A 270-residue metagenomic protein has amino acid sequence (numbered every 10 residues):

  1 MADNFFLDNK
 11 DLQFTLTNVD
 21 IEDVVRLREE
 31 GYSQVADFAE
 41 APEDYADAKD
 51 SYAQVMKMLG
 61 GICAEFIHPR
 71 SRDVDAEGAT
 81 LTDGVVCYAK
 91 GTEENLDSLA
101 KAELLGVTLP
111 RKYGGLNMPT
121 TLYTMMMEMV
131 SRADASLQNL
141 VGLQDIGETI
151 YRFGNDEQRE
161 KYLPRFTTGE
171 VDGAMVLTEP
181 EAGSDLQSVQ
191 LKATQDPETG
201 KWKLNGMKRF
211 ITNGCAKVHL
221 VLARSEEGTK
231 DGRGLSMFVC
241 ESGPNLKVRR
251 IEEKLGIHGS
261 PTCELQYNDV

Functional and structural regions predicted by a protein language model:
M1-L137, E157, K161: Amphipathic, small/basic residue-rich leader segments at the start of a protein or domain
G106-R111, A133-T149, G169-E179, S236-M237: Core alpha/beta catalytic barrel or barrel-like domain that forms the active/cofactor pocket in diverse metabolic
G142-L143, G154-L191, G200: Internal maturation/activation junctions in enzymes
Y162, V189, M207-K208, R249-E253: Short beta-alpha junctions and helix-cap segments that line functional grooves
E181-S184, F210-N213, T229, K254-P261: Short Gly/Pro-enriched turn/cap motifs at secondary-structure boundaries
K201, N205-K247: A short core secondary-structure module
N245-D269: Flexible, small-/acidic-enriched active-site or ligand-binding loops
